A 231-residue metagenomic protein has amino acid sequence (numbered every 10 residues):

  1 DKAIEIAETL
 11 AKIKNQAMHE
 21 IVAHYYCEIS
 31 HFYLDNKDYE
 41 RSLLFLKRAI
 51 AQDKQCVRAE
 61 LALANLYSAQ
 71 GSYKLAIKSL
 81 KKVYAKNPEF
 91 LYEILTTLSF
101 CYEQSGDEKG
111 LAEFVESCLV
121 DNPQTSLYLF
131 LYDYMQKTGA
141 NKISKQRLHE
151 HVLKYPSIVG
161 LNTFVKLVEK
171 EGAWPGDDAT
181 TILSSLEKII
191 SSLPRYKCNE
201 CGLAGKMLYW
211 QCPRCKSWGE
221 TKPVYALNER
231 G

Functional and structural regions predicted by a protein language model:
K2-L10, Y39-R48, Y73-Y84, D107-D121 (+2 more regions): Alpha-helical repeat scaffolds
N15, K54, P88-E89, N122-P123 (+1 more regions): Short coil turns that delineate tetratricopeptide repeat
A17-H24, R41, R58, Y92-E93 (+2 more regions): Start-of-helix register in tetratricopeptide repeats
V22, E28-I29, L63, T97-L98 (+3 more regions): Structural register within alpha-helical repeat arrays
Y26, Y33, Y67, C101-Y102 (+2 more regions): Residue at a conserved register position within TPR or TPR-like alpha-solenoid repeats
Y26-Y33, F45, E60-Y67, S79: TPR/Sel1-like alpha-solenoid repeat signature
L153-G231: Cys/His-clustered metal-coordination modules, chiefly Zn-binding fingers
